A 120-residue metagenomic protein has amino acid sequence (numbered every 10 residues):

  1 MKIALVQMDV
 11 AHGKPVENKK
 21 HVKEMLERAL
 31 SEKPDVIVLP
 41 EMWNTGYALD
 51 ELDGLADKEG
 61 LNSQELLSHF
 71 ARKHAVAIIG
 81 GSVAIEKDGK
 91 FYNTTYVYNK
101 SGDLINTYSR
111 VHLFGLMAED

Functional and structural regions predicted by a protein language model:
M1-K14, T94, N106-T107: Active-site-proximal beta-strand elements of phosphoester/diester hydrolases
I3, A29-L55, A71, I78-I79: Active-site beta-strand/loop signature of hydrolases that rely on acidic residues for catalysis
M8, M42, V111: Active-site metal-binding loops of divalent metal-dependent hydrolases
G13, T45-G46, E86-K87: Active-site environment of divalent metal-dependent phosphoester hydrolases
E17-R28: Short, acidic/polar
R28, L66-H74, Y96-K100: Alpha-helical structural signal in soluble globular domains
G60-E86: A short, hydrophobic beta-strand-centered structural micro-motif
E86-D120: Active-site catalytic loop in hydrolytic enzyme cores
